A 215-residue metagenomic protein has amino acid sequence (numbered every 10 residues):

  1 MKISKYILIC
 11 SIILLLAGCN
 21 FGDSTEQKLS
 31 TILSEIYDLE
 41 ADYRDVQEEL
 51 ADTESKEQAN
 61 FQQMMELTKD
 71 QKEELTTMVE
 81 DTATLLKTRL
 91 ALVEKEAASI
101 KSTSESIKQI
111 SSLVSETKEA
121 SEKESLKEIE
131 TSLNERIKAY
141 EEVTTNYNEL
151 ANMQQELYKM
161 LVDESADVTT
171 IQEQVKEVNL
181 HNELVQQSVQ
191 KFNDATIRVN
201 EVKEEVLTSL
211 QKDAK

Functional and structural regions predicted by a protein language model:
M1-K2, N20: N-terminal hydrophobic targeting signals that begin at the initiator methionine
K2-C10: Sec-dependent signal peptide recognition, specifically the positively charged N-region followed immediately by
L15-G18: C-terminal motif of bacterial Sec signal peptides marking the signal peptidase cleavage site
F21-E94: Immediate post-signal-peptide N-terminus of mature secreted/exported proteins
S24-Q27, T31-S34, D70, T77-T84 (+9 more regions): Primarily heptad-repeat coiled-coil rod domains in cytosolic scaffolding/tethering proteins
I36-L50, R89-E96, I100, Y140-V143 (+4 more regions): Amphipathic alpha-helical coiled-coil segments
E96-V178, V185, I197-S209: Extended amphipathic alpha-helical interaction segments
D213-K215: Short, solvent-exposed mixed-charge patches
